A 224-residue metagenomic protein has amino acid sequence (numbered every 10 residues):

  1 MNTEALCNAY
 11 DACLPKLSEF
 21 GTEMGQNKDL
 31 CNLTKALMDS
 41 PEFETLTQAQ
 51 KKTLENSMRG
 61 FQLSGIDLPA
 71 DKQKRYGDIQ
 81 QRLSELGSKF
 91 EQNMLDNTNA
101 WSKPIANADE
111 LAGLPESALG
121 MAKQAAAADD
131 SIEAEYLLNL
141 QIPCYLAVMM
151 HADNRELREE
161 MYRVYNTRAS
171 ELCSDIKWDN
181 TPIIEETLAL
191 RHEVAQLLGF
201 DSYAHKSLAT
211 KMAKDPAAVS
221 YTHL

Functional and structural regions predicted by a protein language model:
A5-K214: His/Asp/Glu-rich acidic catalytic environments and adjacent acidic regulatory segments
T222-H223: Conserved small/polar residues in nucleotide/adenosyl-binding loops
